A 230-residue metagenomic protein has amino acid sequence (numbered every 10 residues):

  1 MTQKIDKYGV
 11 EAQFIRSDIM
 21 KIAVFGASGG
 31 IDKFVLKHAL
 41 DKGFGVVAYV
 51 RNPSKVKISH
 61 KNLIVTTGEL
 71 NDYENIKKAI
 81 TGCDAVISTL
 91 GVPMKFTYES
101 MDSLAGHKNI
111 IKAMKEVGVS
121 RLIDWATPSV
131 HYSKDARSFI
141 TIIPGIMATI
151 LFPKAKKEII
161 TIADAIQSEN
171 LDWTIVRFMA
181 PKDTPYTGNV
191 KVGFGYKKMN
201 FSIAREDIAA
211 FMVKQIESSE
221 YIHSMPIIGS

Functional and structural regions predicted by a protein language model:
I22-K42: N-terminal Rossmann NAD(P)H-binding glycine-rich loop of SDR-like oxidoreductase domains
A23, S54-N109, A113-E116, I216-E217: NAD(P)H-binding glycine-rich loop region in Rossmannoid oxidoreductase-like domains and their noncatalytic homologs
A23, V47, T174: Conserved beta-strand positions in the Rossmann-like core of class I SAM-dependent methyltransferases
G45-V47, P53, T97, A105-K154 (+2 more regions): Conserved Rossmann-fold NAD(P)-dependent oxidoreductase catalytic core, especially the SDR/UDP-sugar
Y49-K55, F178-A180: Short, polar loop motifs at secondary-structure junctions
S103-A105, E158, V176, I203-V213 (+1 more regions): Substrate-positioning beta->alpha
A136, P185-V190, Q215-S224: Glycine/proline-rich active-site loop of Rossmann-fold NAD(P)-dependent oxidoreductases
A163-T184: Conserved beta-loop-beta element that borders a ligand/cofactor-binding pocket
